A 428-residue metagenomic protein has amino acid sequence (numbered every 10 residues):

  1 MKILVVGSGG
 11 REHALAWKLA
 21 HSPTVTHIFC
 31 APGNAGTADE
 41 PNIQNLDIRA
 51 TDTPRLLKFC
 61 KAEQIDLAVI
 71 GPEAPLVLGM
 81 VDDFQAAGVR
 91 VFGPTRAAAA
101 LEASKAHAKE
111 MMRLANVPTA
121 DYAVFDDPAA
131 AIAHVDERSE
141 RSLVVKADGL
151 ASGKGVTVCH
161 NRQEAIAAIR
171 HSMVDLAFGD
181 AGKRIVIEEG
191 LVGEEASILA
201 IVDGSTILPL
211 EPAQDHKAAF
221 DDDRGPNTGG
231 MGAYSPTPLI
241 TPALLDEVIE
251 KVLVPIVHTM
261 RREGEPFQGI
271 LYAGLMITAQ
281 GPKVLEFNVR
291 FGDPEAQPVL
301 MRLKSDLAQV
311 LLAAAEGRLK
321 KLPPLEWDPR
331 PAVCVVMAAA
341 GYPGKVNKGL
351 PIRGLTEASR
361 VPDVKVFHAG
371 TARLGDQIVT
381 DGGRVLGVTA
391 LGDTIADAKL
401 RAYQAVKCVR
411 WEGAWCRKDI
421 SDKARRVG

Functional and structural regions predicted by a protein language model:
M1-R96: ATP-binding N-terminal substructure of ATP-dependent carboxylate-amine bond-forming enzymes
L4-V5, L101-I185, P238-V254: Active-site nucleotide/adenylate-binding loops and adjacent lid/helix of ATP-dependent enzymes
H21, G36-D39, A62, F92 (+13 more regions): Solvent-exposed alpha-helices and their adjacent loops that cap or buttress functional pockets in soluble metabolic
V156-A296: Internal nucleotide-binding/catalytic subdomain
E164-A167, G344-V346, D393-L400: Short, conserved charged micro-motifs
V248-L271, N288-V361, L374: Active-site "cap" helix and flanking loop/linker of ATP-utilizing ligase/carboxylase catalytic domains
T371-G375, V379-G428: Generic C-terminus detector
